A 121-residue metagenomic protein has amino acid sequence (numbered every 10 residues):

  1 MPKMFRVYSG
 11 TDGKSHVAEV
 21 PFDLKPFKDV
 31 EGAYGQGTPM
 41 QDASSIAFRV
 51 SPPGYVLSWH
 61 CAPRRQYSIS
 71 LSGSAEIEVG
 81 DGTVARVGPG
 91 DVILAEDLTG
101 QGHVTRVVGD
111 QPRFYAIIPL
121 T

Functional and structural regions predicted by a protein language model:
M1-S9: Short acidic, Pro/Gly- and aromatic-enriched capping/linker segments at domain boundaries
T11-W59, R113-Y115, P119-T121: A short glycine-rich, His/Asp/Glu-containing loop-to-beta-strand
K28, A85, Q101-V107: Short, Lys/Arg- and Gly-enriched loop/turn segments at beta-strand edges
D42-A47, Q66, L71-G73, Q101 (+1 more regions): A generic structural signal for short beta-strands and their flanking turns/coil linkers
V50, G80-D97: Short acidic-glycine-tyrosine-enriched beta hairpin
G54-L57, E76, V92-L94, L98-V104: Histidine-centered metal-chelating micro-motifs
V56, C61, Y67-G88: A short beta-strand-loop-beta hairpin characteristic of the jelly-roll/cupin
L94-L98, V104, V108-T121: A short hydrophobic beta-strand segment most commonly corresponding to one strand of the jelly-roll/cupin
